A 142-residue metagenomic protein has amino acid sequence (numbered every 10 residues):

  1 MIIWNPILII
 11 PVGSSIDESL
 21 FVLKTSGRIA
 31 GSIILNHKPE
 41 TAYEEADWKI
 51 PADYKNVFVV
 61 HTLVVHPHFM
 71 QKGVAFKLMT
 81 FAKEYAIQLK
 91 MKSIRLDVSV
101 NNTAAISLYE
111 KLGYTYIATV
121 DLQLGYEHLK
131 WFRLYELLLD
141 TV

Functional and structural regions predicted by a protein language model:
M1-P11: Conserved GNAT-fold acetyl-CoA-binding loop/helix
I9-V22, K38-A42, V59: A short helix-loop-beta-strand connector motif used in the catalytic cores of GNAT acetyltransferases and, in some
E18-I33: Conserved beta-hairpin
I34-T62, M70, G125-Y126: Conserved acyl-donor/pantetheine-binding loop and adjacent beta-alpha core of acyl/acetyltransferases and related
A52-V57, K92, S99-I106, E110-L112 (+1 more regions): C-terminal "cap" of GNAT-fold acetyltransferases
L63-V65, V98: Hydrophobic adenine-recognition pocket in adenosine-nucleotide-binding enzymes
V65, Q71-E84, S107-K111: Conserved acetyl-CoA-binding loop-helix of GNAT-fold acetyltransferases
M79, A86-D97: Conserved GNAT acetyl-CoA-binding A-motif
